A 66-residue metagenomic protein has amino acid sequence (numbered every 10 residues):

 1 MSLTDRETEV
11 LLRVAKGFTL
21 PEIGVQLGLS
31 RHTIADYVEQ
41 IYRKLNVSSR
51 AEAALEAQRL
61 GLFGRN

Functional and structural regions predicted by a protein language model:
M1-E39, R59-L60, R65: Helix-turn-helix DNA-binding segment
R43-N66: Basic, Lys/Arg-enriched C-terminal extension of HTH/homeodomain DNA-binding domains
